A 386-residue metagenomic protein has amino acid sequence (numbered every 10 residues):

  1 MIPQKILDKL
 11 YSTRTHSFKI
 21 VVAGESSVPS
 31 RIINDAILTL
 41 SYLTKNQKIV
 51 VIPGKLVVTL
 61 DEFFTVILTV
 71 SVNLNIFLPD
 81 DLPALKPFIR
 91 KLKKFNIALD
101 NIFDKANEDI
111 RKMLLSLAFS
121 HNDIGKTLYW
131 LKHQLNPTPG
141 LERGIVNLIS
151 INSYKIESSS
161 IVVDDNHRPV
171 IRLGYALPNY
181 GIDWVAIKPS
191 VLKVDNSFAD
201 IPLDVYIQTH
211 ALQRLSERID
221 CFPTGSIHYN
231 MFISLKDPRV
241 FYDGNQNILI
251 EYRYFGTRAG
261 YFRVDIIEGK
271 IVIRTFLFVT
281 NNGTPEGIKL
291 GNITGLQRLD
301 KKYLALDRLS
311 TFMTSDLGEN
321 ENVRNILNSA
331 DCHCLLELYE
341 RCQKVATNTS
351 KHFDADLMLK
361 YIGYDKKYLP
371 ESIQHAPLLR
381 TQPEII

Functional and structural regions predicted by a protein language model:
M1-I386: Ribonuclease/tRNase effector modules and their secretory precursors
